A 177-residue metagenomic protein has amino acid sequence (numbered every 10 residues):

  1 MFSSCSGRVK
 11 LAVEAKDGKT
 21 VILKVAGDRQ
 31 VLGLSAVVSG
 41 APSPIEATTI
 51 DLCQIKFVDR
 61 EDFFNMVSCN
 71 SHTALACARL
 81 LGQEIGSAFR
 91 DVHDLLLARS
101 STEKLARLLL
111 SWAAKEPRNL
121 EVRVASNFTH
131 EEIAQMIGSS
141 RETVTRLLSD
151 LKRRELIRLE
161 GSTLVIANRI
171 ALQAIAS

Functional and structural regions predicted by a protein language model:
M1, L23, I55-K56, A125 (+2 more regions): A residue-level structural signature of the nucleotidyltransferase/glycosyltransferase Rossmann-like core
M1-A12, G27-R29: Glycine- and acidic-residue-biased ligand/ion/polar-headgroup-sensing regions
S6, E61-D62, E131, I170: Alpha-helix/helix-capping structural signal
V9-V21: A short beta-strand-loop-beta hairpin characteristic of the jelly-roll/cupin
A12, L34-S35, N65-M66, L108 (+1 more regions): Residues that scaffold the ATP/ADP-binding catalytic core of kinase and kinase-like folds
K24-G86: Cyclic-nucleotide recognition modules
I50, S68-G138: Polybasic "coupling" helices that flank or enter modular domains
L108, W112-S177: Phosphate-/nucleic-acid-contacting segments
